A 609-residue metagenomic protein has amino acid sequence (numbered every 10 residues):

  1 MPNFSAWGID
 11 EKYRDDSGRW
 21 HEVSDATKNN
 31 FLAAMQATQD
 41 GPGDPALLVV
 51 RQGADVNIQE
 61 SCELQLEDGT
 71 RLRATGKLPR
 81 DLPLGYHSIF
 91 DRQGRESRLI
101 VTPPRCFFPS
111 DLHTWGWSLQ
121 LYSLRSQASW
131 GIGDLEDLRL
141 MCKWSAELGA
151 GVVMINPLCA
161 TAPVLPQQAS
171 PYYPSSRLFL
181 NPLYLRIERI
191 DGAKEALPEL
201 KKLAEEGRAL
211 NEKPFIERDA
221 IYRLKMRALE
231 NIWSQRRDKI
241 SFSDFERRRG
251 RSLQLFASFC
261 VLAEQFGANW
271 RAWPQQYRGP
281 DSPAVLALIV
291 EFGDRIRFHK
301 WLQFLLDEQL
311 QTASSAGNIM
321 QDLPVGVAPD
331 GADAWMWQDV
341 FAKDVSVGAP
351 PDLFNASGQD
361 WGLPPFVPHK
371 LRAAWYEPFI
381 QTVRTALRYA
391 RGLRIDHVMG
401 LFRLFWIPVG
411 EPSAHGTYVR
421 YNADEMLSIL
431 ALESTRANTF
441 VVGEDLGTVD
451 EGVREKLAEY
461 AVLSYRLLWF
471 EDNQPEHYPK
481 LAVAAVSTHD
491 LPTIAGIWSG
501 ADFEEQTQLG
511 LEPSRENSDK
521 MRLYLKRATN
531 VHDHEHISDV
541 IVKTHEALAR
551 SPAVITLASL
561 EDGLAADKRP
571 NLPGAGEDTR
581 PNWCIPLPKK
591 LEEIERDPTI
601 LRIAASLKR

Functional and structural regions predicted by a protein language model:
M1-M35: Basic helix-extension-helix modules of the SAP/HeH family
T27-E60: Extracellular ectodomain segments of secreted/surface proteins
E60-T114, W130-K143, E147-L148, V152-P163: Extended acidic/polar, glycine-enriched regions that form or flank non-catalytic beta-rich accessory modules
S123-E136, P365-E377: Active-site mouth loops of central-metabolism enzymes
V164-D307, G326-L557, E561-G563, T579-K590: Alpha-amylase-like alpha-glycosidases and glucanotransferases acting on alpha-linked glucans and related
F304-N318: Active-site pocket-lining segments that scaffold enzyme catalytic pockets across diverse folds
D322: Ligand-binding beta-strand-loop-alpha-helix segment within the catalytic cores of soluble metabolic enzymes
A565-R609: Structured C-terminal cap/extension of enzyme domains
